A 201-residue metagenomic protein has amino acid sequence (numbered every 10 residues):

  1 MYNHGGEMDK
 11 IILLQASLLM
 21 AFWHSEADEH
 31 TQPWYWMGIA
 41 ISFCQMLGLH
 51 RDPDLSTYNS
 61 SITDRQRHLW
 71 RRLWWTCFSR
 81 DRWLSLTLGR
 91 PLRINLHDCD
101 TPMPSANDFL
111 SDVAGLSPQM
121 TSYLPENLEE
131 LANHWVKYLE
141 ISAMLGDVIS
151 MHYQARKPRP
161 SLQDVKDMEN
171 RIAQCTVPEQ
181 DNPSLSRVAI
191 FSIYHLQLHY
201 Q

Functional and structural regions predicted by a protein language model:
M1-D98, L124-Q174, P178, S184-Q201: Extended, leucine-rich alpha-helical cores of fungal transcription factors
N107-Y123: A short, charged helix-loop
